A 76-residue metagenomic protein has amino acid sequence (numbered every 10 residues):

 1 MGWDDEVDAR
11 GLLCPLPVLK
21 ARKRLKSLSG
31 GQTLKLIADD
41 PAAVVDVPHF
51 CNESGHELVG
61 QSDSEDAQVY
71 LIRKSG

Functional and structural regions predicted by a protein language model:
M1-G2, R73: Short, compositionally biased "basic patch" segments
G2-R10: Short amphipathic
A9-G60: Amphipathic, hydrophobic secondary-structure cores in small proteins
E65-Q68: Short acidic/glycine-enriched loop/turn segments that link adjacent beta-strands
Y70-G76: Core SAM-dependent methyltransferase catalytic element
